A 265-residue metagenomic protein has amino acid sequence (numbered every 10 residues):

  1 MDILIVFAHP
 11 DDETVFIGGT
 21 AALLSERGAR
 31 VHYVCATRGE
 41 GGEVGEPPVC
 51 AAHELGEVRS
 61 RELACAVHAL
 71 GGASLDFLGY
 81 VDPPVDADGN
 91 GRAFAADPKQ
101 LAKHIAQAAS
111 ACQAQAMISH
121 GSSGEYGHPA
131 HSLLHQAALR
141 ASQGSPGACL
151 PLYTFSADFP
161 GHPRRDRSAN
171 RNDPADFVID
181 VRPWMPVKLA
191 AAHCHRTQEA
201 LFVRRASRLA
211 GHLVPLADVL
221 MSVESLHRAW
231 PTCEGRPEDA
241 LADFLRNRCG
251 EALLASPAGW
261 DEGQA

Functional and structural regions predicted by a protein language model:
M1-C112, R140-G144, F244, A252 (+1 more regions): Active-site rim/loop-helix segments in enzyme catalytic domains that contact anionic ligands
M1-L4, G89-A265: Metal-dependent de-N-acetylase/amidase catalytic core
